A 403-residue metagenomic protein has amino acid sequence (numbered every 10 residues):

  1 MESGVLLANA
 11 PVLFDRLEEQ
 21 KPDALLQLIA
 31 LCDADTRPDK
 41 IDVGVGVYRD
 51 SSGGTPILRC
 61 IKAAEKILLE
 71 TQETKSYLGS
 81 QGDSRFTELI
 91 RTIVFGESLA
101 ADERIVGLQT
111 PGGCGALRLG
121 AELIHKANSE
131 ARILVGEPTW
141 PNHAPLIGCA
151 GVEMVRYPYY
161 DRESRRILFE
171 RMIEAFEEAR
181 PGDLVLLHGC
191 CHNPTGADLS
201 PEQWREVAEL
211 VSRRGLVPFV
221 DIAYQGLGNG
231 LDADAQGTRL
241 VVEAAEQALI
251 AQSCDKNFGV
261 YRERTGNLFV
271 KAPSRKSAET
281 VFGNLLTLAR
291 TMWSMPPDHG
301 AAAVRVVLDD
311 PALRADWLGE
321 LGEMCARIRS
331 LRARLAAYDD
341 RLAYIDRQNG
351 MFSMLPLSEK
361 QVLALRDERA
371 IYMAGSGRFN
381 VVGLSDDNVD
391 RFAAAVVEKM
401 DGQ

Functional and structural regions predicted by a protein language model:
E2-L78, T92, G96, T291 (+3 more regions): N-terminal "arm"/small-domain region of PLP-dependent enzymes with the aminotransferase-like
K40, Y344-S358, R369-D387: Conserved PLP cofactor-binding pocket of PLP-dependent enzymes
K62, K66-I67, Q72-R213, G226-L227 (+4 more regions): Conserved core of the PLP fold type I
M154, P218, A248, Y372-M373: Hydrophobic beta-strand scaffold residues
I222-A223: Conserved Walker B
G237-T280: Active-site PLP attachment segment
F282-A301, V307-R334: Structural signature of PLP-dependent enzymes
W317-E368: Conserved PLP-binding catalytic core of the aspartate aminotransferase-like
